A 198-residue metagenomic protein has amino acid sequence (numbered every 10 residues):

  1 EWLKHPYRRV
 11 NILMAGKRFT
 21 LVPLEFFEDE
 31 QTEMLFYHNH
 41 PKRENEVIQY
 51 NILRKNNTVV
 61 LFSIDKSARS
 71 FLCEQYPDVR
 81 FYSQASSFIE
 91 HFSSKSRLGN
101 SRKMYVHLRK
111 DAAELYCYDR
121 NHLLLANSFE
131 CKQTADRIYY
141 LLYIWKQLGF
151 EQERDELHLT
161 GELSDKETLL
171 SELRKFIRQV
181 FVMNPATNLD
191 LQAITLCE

Functional and structural regions predicted by a protein language model:
E1-E198: Hydrophobic/aromatic-enriched cytosolic interaction surfaces used to assemble or bind macromolecules
